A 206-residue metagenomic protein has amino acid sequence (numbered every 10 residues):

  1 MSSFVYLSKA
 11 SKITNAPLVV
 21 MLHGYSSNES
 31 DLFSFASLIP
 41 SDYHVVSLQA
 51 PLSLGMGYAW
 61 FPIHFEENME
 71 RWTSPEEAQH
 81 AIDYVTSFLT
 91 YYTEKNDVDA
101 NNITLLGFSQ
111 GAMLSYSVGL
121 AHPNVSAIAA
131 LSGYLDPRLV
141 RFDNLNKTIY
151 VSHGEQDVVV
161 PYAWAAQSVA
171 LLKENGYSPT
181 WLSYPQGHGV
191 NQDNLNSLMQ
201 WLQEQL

Functional and structural regions predicted by a protein language model:
S2-V98: Serine-hydrolase catalytic machinery in alpha/beta-hydrolase-like enzymes
L48-P51, A129-P137: Active-site nucleophile loop of the alpha/beta-hydrolase fold
N102-T104, A127-A129: Residue in the alpha/beta-hydrolase core beta-strand immediately N-terminal to the catalytic nucleophile
G107-G111: Gly/Ala-rich beta-loop-alpha elbow adjacent to hydrolase catalytic centers
A112-P123, I128: Short glycine-enriched nucleophile-adjacent loop and the immediately C-terminal alpha-helix near the catalytic center
Y150-H153, D157: Short beta-strand/loop motif that positions the catalytic acidic residue of the alpha/beta-hydrolase fold
V158-W164: Conserved alpha/beta-hydrolase "acid-adjacent" motif
A166-V169, K173-L206: C-terminal catalytic histidine-bearing segment of alpha/beta-hydrolase fold enzymes
